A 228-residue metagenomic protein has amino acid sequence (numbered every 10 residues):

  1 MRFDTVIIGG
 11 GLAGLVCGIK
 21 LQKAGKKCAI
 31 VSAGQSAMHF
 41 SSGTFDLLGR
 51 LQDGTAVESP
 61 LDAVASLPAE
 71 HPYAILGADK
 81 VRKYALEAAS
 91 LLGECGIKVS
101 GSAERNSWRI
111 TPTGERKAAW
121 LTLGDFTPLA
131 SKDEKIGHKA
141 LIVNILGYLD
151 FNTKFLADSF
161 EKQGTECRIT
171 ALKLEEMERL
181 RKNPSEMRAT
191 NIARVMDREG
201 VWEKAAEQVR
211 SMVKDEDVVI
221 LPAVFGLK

Functional and structural regions predicted by a protein language model:
M1-T5, K23, S36, Q52-G54: Extreme N-terminal leader/targeting segments of oxidoreductases
F3-I30: N-terminal Rossmann-like FAD-binding beta1-loop-alpha1 element of flavoenzymes
I8, V31-A33, T170-L172: The conserved SAM/SAH-binding core of class I Rossmann-like methyltransferase domains, concentrating on the hydrophobic
L12, V16, S42, L76-K83 (+2 more regions): Conserved active-site and cofactor/substrate-binding residues in soluble primary-metabolism enzymes
A24, R50, Y84-L92, S159 (+1 more regions): Change "in soluble alpha/beta enzymes" to "in soluble alpha/beta proteins
A33-A69, M177-T190: Conserved N-terminal glycine-rich FAD pyrophosphate-binding loop of Rossmann-like flavoproteins
S36, L121-K228: Predominantly flavin-linked oxidoreductase catalytic cores and closely associated redox partners
Y73-L141: Feature captures the FAD/FMN-dependent oxidoreductase FAD-binding
